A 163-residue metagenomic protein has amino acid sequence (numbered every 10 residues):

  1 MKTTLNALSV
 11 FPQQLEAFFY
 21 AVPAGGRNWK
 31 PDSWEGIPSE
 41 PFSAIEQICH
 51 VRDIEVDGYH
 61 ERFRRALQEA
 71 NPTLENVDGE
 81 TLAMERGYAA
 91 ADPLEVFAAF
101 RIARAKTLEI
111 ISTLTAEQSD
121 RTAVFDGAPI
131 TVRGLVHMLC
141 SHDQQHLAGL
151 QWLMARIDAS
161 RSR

Functional and structural regions predicted by a protein language model:
M1-I45, D53-R163: Aromatic-glycine hotspot motif
